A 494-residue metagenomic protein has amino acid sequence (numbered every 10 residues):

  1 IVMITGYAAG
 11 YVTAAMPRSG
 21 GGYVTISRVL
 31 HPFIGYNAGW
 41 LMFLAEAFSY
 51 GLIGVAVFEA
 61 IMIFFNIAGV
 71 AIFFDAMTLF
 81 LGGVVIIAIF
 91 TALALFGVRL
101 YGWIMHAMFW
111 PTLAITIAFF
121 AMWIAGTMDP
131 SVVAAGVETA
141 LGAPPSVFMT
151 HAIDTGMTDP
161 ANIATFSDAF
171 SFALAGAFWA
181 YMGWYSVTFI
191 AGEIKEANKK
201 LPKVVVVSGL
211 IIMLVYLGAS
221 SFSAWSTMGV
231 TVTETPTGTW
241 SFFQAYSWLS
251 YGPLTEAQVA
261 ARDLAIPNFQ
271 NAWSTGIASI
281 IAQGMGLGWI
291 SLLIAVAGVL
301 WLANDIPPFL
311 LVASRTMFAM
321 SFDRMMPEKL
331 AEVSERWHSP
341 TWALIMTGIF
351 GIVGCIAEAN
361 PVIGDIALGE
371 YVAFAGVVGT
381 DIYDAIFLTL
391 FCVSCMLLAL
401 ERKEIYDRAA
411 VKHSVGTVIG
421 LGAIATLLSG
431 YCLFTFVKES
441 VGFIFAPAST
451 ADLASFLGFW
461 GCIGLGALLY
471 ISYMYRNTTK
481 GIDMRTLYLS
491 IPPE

Functional and structural regions predicted by a protein language model:
I1, N66-T78, V98-F109, L293-I294 (+4 more regions): Transmembrane helix-loop boundary segments of multi-pass membrane transporters
M3-I87, T91-L95, A303-A313, I382 (+1 more regions): Hydrophobic transmembrane alpha-helices that form the core helical bundles of multi-pass secondary transporters
V24-T25, H31, I67, L210-P307 (+1 more regions): TM-loop-TM module centered on a large, flexible mid-protein loop between adjacent transmembrane helices in multi-pass
S27, G54-L81, W110, A191-A197 (+3 more regions): Helix-loop-helix connectors at the membrane interface of multi-pass transporters/channels
L41-F58, Y181, Y185-E193, G288-E328 (+1 more regions): Membrane-helix boundary/coupling elements in multi-pass transport proteins
L79-P145, Y181-Y185, V204-L214, T380-L390 (+4 more regions): Membrane-interface loop-to-helix entry segments
W110-G286: Helix-loop-helix junctions that connect adjacent transmembrane segments in multi-pass membrane transporters
V133, V137-F148, I153, T158-A161 (+2 more regions): Terminal cytosolic tails of multi-pass membrane transporters, especially the segment immediately following the final
